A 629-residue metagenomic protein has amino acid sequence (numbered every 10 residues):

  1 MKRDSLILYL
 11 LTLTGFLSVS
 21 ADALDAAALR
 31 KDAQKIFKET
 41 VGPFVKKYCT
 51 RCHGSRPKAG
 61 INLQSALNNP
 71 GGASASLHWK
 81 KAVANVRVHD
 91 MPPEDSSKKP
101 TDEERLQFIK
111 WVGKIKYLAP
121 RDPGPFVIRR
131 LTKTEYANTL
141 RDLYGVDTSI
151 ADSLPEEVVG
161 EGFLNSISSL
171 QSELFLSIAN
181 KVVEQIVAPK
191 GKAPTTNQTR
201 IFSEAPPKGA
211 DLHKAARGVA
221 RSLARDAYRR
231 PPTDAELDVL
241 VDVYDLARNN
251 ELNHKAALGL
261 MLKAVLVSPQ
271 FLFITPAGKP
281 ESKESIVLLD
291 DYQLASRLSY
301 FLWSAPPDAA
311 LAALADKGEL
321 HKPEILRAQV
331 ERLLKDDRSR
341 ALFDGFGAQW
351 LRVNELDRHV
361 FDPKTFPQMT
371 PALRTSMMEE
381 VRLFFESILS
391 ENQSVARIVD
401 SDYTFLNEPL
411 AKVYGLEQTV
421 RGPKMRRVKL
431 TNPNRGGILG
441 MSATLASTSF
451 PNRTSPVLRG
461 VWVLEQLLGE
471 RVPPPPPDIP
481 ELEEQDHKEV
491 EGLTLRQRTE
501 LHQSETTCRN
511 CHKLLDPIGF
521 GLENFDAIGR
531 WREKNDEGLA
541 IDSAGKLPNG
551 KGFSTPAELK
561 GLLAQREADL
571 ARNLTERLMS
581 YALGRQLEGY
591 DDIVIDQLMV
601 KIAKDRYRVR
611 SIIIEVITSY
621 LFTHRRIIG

Functional and structural regions predicted by a protein language model:
M1-L6: Positively charged n-region of N-terminal signal peptides that target proteins for export
L8-S18: Bacterial N-terminal signal peptides
A21-A205, R225-D226, R230-T233, L237-D242 (+12 more regions): Aromatic- and Gly/Pro-enriched helix-to-coil junctions and flexible linker segments
L24-K81, V88, D95-P100, A411 (+5 more regions): Sequence context surrounding c-type heme c attachment/ligation sites in exported
F37, V41, G71-H78, V83 (+25 more regions): Secondary-structure capping and boundary motifs in well-ordered enzyme cores
W111, L143-Y144, E173-P189, P206 (+10 more regions): Extended surface/linker regions that mediate inter-domain or inter-protein docking in multi-component redox
P120-V127, I150-S153, P232-A235, A256-A257 (+6 more regions): Surface-exposed patches in mature extracellular/periplasmic domains of secreted proteins
S203-A210, D226-A227, R248, K279-S285 (+11 more regions): Active-site-adjacent structural elements in folded domains
